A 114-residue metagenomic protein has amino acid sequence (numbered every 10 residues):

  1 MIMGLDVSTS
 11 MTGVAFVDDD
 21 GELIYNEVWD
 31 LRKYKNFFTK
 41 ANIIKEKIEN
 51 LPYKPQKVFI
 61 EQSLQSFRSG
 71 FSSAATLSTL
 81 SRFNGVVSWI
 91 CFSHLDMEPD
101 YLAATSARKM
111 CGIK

Functional and structural regions predicted by a protein language model:
M1-K114: Phosphate- and other anionic-substrate recognition elements at nucleic-acid/protein interfaces
